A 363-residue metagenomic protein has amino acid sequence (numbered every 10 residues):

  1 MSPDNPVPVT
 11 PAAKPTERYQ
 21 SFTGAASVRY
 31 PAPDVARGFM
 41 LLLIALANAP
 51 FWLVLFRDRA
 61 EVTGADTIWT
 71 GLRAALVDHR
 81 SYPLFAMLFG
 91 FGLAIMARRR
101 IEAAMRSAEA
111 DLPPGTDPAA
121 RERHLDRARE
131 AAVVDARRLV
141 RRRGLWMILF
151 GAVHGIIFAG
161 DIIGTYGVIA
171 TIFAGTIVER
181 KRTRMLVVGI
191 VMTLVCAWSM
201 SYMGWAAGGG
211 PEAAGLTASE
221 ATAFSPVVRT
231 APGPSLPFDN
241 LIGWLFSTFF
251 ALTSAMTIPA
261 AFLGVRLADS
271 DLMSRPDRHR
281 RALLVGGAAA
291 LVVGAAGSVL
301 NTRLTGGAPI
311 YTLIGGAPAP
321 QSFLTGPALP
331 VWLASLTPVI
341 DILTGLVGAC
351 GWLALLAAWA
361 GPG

Functional and structural regions predicted by a protein language model:
S2-R98: N-terminal signal-anchor module of multipass membrane proteins
A25-L42, E179-T193, D277-A290: Alpha-helical transmembrane segments and their helix-start/interface "positive-inside/aromatic belt" motifs in integral
D58-I163: Membrane helical hairpin/interfacial module
A60-V62, R303-S335: Membrane-interface interhelical connector segments
T67-S81, F238-A251, G326-T344: Short aromatic-rich membrane-water interface segments that cap or initiate transmembrane helices in multi-pass membrane
L93-I101, G175-K181, V265-R275, L356-G363: Structural signal for the C-terminal ends of transmembrane alpha-helices and the immediately following loop
I190-D269: Long hydrophobic alpha-helical segments that form multi-pass transmembrane helix bundles in integral membrane proteins
T257, Q321-G363: Alpha-helical transmembrane segments of multi-pass integral membrane proteins
